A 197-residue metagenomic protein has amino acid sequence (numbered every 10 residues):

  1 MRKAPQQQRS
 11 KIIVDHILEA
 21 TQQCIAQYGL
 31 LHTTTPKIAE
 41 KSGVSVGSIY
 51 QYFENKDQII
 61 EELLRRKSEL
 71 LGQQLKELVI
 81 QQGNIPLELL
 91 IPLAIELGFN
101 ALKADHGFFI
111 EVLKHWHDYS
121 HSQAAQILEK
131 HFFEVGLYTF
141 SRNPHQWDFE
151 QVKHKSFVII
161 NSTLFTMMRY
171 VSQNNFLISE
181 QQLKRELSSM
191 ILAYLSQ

Functional and structural regions predicted by a protein language model:
M1-I12: N-terminal intrinsically disordered/low-complexity leader segments
Q6, D148-I160: Membrane-interface starts of transmembrane alpha-helices
I12, H16, C24-Q58, E62: Helix-turn-helix
I60-K67, V112, L128: Alpha-helical DNA-contacting segments of helix-turn-helix folds
L63-L90: Amphipathic alpha-helical linker/stalk segments
E69-Q73, L89-P92, E96, N100-G107 (+4 more regions): Amphipathic alpha-helical packing segments from all-alpha helical-bundle domains
A101, E134-T139, I160-I178, L192-Q197: Amphipathic C-terminal alpha-helical segment
